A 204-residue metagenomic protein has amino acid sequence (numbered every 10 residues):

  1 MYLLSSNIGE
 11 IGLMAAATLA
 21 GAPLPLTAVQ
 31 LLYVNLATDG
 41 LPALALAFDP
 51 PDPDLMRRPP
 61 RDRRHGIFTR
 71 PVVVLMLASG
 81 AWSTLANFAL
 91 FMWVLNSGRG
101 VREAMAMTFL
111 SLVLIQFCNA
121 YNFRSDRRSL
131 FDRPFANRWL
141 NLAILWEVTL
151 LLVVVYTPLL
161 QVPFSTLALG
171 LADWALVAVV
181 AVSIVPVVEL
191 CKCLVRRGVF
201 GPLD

Functional and structural regions predicted by a protein language model:
M1-R127: Membrane-embedded transport module
Y2, T18, R99, L159-D204: Cytosolic catalytic headpiece
V34-T38, S111-N119, A143, E147-V154 (+1 more regions): Alpha-helical transmembrane segments of multi-pass membrane proteins
P53-P59, L130-D132, L194-D204: Short, Lys/Arg-enriched, Gly/Pro-containing loop segments at transmembrane-helix junctions of multi-pass membrane
A86-L90, E147-V162: Hydrophobic alpha-helical transmembrane segments in multi-pass integral membrane proteins
D132-N141: Cytoplasmic-side transmembrane-helix entry/capping segments in multi-pass membrane proteins
